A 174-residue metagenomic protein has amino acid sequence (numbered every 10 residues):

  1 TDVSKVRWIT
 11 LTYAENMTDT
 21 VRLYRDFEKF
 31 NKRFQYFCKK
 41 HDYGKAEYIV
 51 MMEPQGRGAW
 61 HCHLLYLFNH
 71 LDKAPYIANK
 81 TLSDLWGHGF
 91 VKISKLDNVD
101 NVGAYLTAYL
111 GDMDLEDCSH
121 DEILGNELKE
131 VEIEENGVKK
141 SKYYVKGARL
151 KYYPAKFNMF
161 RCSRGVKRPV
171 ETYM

Functional and structural regions predicted by a protein language model:
T1-G58, N69-M174: Right-hand nucleic-acid polymerase module
C62-Y66: Cys/His-coordinated zinc-finger cores
